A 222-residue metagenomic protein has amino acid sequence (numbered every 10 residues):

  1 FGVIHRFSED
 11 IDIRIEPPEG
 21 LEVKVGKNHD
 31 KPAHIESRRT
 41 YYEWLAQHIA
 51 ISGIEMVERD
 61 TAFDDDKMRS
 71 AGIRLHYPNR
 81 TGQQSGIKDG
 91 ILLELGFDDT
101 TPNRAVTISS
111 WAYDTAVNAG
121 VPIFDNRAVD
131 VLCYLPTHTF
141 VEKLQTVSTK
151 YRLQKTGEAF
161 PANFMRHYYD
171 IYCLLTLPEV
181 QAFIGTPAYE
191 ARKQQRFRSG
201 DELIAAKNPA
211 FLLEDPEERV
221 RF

Functional and structural regions predicted by a protein language model:
V3-R6, I11, E16-F222: Structured mid-to-C-terminal alpha-helical surface segments
